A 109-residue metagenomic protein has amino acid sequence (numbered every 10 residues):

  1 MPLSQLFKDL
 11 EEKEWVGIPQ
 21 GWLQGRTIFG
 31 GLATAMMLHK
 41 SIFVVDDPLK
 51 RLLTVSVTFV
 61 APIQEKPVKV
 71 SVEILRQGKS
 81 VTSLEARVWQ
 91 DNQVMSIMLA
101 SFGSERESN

Functional and structural regions predicted by a protein language model:
M1-N109: Terminal targeting signals and extreme-terminal segments of soluble enzymes
